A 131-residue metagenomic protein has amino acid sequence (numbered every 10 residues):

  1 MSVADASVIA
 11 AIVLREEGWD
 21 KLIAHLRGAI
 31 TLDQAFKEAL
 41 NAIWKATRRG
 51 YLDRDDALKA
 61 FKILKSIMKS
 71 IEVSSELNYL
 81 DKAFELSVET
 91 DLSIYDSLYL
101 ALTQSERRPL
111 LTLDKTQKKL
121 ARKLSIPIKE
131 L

Functional and structural regions predicted by a protein language model:
M1, L100-L131: Acidic, PIN/NYN-like endoribonuclease modules and their adjacent C-terminal/linker elements
M1-A35, A46, Y51-K59, K115: Short, well-structured N-terminal submotif of metal-dependent ribonuclease cores
V8, F36, L40-N41, Y99 (+1 more regions): Hydrophobic side chains within alpha-helical segments
E16, H25, A42, L86 (+1 more regions): Residue-level signal for well-ordered alpha-helical positions
K21, E38, K82, K119-A121: Phosphate- and divalent-cation-binding pockets in alpha/beta enzyme and binding domains that engage nucleotide-derived
L40-I71, N78-K82: Active-site-proximal, substrate-binding regions of enzyme catalytic domains and RNA-binding/basic surfaces
Y51-L52, L92, I126: Helix N-cap/coil-helix junction residues
S70-L113: Active-site neighborhoods of divalent-metal-dependent phosphate/nucleic-acid chemistry enzymes
